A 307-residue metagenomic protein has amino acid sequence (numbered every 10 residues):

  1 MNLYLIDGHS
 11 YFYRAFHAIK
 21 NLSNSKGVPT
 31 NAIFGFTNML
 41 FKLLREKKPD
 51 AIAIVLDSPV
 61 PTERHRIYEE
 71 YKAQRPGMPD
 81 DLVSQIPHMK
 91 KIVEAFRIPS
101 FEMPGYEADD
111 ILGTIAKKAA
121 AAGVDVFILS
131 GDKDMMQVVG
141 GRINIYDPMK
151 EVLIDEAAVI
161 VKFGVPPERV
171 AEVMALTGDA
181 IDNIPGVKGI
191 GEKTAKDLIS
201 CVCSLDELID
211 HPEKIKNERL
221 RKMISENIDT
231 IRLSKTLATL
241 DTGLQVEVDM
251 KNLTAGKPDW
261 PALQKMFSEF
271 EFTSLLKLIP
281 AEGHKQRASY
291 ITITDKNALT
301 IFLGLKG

Functional and structural regions predicted by a protein language model:
M1-L129, K133-D155, T230-L233, T239-E247 (+1 more regions): Noncatalytic, basic helical substrate-engagement surface that gates or grips nucleic-acid strands
T30-I33, P79-V83, N227-I228, G256-W260 (+2 more regions): Generic detection of long, well-ordered alpha-helical segments
I33, T37-L40, I86, K90 (+7 more regions): A generic alpha-helix structural signal
K48-A53, F96, A121, R142-N144 (+1 more regions): Non-catalytic nucleic-acid-binding/docking modules located in mid-to-C-terminal regions of nucleic-acid enzymes
A73-P76, A262, T300-G307: A short, flexible N-terminal coil/short beta segment enriched in small residues
F101-I111, I279-G307: Charged, flexible boundary elements
